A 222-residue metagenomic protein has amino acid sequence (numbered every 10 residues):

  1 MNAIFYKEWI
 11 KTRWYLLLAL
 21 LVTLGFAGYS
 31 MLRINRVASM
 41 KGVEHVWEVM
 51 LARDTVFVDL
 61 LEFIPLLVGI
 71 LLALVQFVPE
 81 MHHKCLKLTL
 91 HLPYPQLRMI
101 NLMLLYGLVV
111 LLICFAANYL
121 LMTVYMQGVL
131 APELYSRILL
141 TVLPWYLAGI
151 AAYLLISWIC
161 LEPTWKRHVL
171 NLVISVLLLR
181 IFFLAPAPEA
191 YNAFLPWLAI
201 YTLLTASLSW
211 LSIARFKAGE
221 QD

Functional and structural regions predicted by a protein language model:
M1-E62, V75, P79-E80, L161 (+1 more regions): Hydrophobic alpha-helical transmembrane segments
Y6, I10-L18, L97-C114: Alpha-helical transmembrane segments of multi-pass membrane proteins
V22-T23, H82-L92, P132-L139, E220: Short, charge-rich amphipathic segments
A27, M31-A38, G42, V46-G69 (+2 more regions): Secretory targeting signals
F77-Y106: Helix-loop-helix units of permease transmembrane domains in multi-pass membrane transporters, especially ABC
